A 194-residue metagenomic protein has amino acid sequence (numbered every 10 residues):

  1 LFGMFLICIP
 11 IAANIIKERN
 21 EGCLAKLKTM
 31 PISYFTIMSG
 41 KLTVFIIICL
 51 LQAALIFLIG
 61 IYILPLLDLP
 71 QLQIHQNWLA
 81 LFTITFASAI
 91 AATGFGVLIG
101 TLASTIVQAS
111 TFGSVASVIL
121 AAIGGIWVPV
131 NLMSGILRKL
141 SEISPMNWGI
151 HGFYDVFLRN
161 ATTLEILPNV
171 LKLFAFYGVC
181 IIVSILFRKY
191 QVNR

Functional and structural regions predicted by a protein language model:
L1-A12: Long, hydrophobic alpha-helical segments
N14, E18-G22, F57, G94-T101 (+1 more regions): Membrane-spanning helices that line or support transport/gating and their immediate boundary helices in channels
N14-I46: Helix-loop-helix units of permease transmembrane domains in multi-pass membrane transporters, especially ABC
I15-I16, L98, F157-N160, K172-R194: Junction motif at the cytosolic side of a transmembrane helix
K17, I61, P65, G100-T101 (+6 more regions): Transmembrane helix-loop junction
E21-Y34, L55-I61, F112-V128, Y190-R194: Hydrophobic alpha-helical transmembrane segments
Y34, M38-G113, V118, L164-V170 (+2 more regions): Alpha-helical transmembrane segments and their short interhelical loops
G125-V179: Membrane-interfacial helix-loop-helix junctions in multi-pass membrane proteins
